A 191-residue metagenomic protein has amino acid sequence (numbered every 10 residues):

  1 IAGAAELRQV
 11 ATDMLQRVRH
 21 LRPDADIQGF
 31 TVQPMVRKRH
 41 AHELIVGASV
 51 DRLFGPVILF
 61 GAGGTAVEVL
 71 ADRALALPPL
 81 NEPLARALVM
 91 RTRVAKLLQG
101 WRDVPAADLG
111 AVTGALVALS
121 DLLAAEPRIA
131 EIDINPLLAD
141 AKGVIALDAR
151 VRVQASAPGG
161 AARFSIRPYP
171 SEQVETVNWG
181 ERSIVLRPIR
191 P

Functional and structural regions predicted by a protein language model:
I1-P191: ATP-dependent carboxylate/acyl-activation modules
